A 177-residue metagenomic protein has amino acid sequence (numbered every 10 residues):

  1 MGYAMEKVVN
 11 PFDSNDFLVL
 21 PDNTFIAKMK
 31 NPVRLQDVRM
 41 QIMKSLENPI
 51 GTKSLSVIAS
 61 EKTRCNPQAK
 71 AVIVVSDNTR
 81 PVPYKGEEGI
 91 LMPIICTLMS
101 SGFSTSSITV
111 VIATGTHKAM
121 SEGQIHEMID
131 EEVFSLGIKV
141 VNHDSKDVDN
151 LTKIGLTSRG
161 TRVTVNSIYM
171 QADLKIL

Functional and structural regions predicted by a protein language model:
M1-L46: N-terminal amphipathic/basic leader segments beginning at the initiator methionine
K30, R34, V38, T79-E87 (+2 more regions): Catalytic cores of large soluble enzymes that bind and process phosphate-bearing ligands
R34-R64: Short N-terminal or domain-adjacent regulatory/targeting segments
M40-K44, N48, C96, E127 (+1 more regions): Charged/polar, solvent-exposed surface patches and flexible loops
E47-S54, P93-T97, S158-I168: Short alpha-helical segments and helix-capping/turn motifs at coil-helix boundaries
L55-K118: N-terminal active-site beta-alpha-beta segment that forms phosphate/nucleotide-binding and substrate-recognition loops
A119-L177: An acidic, phosphate/nucleotide-engaging active-site surface
